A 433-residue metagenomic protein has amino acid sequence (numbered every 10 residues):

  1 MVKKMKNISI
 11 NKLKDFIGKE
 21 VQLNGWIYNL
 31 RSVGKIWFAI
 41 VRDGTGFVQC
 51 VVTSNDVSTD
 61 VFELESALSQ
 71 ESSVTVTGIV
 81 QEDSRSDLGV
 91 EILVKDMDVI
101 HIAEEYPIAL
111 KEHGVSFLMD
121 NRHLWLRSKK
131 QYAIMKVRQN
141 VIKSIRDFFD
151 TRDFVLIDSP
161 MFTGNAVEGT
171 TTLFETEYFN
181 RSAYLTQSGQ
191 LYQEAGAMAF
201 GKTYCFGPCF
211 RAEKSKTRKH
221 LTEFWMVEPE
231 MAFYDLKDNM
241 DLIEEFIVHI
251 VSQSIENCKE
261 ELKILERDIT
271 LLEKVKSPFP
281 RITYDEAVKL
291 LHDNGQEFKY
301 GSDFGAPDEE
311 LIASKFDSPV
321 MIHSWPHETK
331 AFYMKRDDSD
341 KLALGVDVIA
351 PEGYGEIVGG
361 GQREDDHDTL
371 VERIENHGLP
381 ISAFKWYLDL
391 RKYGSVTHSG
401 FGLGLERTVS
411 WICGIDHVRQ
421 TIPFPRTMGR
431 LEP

Functional and structural regions predicted by a protein language model:
V2-A232: Class II aminoacyl-tRNA synthetase-like tRNA-binding/catalytic domains
R31, V76, E82-S84, H101 (+8 more regions): A generic secondary-structure signal for well-formed alpha-helical elements
M135-Q139, K143, K237, D241-E244 (+2 more regions): Short amphipathic alpha-helical segments with heptad-repeat character
Q139, K143, P160, E266 (+1 more regions): An alpha-helix initiation/capping motif
L156-D158, L262, I322: Cytochrome P450 heme-thiolate monooxygenase catalytic core
T172-D238, L242-H249, K274-P433: A translation/RNA-centric and nucleic-acid-associated enzymatic feature enriched in Class II aminoacyl-tRNA synthetases
E256-L265, A383-F384: Flexible, glycine/charged-enriched surface loops at secondary-structure junctions
E261-K276: Short, highly charged C-terminal tails/helix-capping segments
